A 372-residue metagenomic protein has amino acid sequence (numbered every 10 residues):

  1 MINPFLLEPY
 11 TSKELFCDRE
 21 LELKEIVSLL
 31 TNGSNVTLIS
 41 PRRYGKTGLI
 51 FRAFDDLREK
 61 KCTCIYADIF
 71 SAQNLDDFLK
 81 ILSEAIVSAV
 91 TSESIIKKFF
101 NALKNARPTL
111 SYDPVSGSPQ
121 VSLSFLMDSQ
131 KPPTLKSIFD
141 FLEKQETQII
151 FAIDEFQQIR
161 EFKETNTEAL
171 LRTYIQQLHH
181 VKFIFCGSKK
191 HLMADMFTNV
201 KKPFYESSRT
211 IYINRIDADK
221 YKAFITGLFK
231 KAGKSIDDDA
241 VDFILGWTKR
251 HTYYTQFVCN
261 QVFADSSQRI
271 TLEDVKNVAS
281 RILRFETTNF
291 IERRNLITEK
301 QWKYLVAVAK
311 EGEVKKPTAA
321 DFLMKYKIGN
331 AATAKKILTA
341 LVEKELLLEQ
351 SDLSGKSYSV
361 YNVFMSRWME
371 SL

Functional and structural regions predicted by a protein language model:
M1-V36, P41: A short, basic N-terminal segment
N32-N35, I39-Y44, G48-I150: P-loop NTPase nucleotide-binding core
S122-K189, T198: Conserved Walker B catalytic segment
D195-G246, Q268-R269: Helix-loop-helix "sensor" segment of P-loop NTPases
R250, Q256-G329: Winged-helix-like regulatory helical subdomains adjacent to P-loop NTPase cores
Y326-K344: Short amphipathic alpha-helical interaction segments
V342-D352: A short, conserved structural fragment
V363-L372: Short, amphipathic alpha-helical interaction segments positioned at domain boundaries
